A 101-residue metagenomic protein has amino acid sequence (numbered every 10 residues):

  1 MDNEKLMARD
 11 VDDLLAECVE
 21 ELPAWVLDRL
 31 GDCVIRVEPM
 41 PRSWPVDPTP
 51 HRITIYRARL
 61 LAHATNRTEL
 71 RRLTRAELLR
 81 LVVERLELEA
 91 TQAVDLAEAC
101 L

Functional and structural regions predicted by a protein language model:
M1-R9, Q92: Phosphate/ribose-recognition catalytic cores of enzymes acting on nucleotide-derived substrates
L6-T54: Auxiliary, metal-adjacent structural segments of Zn-dependent hydrolase domains
M7-L14, L70, T74, L78: Short amphipathic alpha-helical segments
C18-E21, E77, L81-R85: Amphipathic alpha-helical segments in well-ordered regions
G31, I35, P39-R42, R75 (+3 more regions): Solvent-exposed, non-transmembrane amphipathic alpha-helical segments
V46-R75, E84-L101: Active-site scaffold of zinc-dependent metalloenzymes
